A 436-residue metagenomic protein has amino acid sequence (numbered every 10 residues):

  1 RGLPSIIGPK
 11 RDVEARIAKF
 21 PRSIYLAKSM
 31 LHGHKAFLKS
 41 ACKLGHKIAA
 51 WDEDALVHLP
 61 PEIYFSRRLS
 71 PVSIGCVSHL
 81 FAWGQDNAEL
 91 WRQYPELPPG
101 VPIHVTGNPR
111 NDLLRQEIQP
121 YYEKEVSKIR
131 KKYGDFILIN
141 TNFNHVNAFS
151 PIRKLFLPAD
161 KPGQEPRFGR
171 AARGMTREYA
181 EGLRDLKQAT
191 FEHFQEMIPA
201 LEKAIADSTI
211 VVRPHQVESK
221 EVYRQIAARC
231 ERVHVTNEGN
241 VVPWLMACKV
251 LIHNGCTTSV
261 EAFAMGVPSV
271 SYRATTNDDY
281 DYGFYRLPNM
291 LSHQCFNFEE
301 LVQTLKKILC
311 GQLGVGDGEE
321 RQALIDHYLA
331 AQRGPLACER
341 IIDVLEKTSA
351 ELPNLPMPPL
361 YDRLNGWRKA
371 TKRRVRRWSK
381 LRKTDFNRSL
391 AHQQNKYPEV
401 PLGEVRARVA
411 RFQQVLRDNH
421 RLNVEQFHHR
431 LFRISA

Functional and structural regions predicted by a protein language model:
R1-I129, I139-N147, E218, S259: Active-site and donor-binding regions of nucleotide-sugar-utilizing enzymes
I6, L26, A49, H79-F81 (+7 more regions): Hydrophobic/aromatic beta-strand patches that form the interior of the parallel beta-sheet core in alpha/beta enzyme
D12-A15, G239-P243, E300: Short acidic active-site motifs
F20-S23, G45, C76-S78, S208 (+3 more regions): Short, well-ordered alpha-helix to beta-strand connector turns
I118-Q225: Conserved catalytic-core segment of nucleotide-activated headgroup transferases in glycan assembly
E178-Y179, F298-A436: C-terminal amphipathic helix plus adjacent low-complexity, charged tail appended to glycosyltransferase catalytic
L183-Q188, E192-Q195, V211-V260, M265: Donor nucleotide-activated moiety binding/catalytic core segment of transferases that use nucleotide-activated donors
R224-C230, T257-Q332: Catalytic binding pocket for nucleotide-activated donors in carbohydrate/polymer assembly enzymes
